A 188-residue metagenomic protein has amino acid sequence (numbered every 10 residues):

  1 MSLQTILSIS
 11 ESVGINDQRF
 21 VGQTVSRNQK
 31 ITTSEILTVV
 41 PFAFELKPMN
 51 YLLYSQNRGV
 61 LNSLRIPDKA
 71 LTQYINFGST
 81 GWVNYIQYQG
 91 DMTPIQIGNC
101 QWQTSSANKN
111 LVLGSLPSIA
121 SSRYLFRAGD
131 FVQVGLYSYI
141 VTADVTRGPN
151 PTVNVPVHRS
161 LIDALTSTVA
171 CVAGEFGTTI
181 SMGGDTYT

Functional and structural regions predicted by a protein language model:
M1-T188: Extracellular/virion structural assembly segments
